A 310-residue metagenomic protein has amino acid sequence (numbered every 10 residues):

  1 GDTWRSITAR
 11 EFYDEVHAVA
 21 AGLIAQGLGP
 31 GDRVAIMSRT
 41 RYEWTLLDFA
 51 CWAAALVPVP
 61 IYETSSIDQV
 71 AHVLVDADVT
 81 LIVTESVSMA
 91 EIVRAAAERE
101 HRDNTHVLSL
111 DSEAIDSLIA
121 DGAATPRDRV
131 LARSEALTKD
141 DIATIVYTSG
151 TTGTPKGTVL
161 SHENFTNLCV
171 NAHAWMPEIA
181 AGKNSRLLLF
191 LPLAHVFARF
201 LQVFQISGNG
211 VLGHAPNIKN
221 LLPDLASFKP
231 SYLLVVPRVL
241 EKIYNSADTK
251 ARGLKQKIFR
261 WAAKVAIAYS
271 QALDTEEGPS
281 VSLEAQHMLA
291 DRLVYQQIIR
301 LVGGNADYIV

Functional and structural regions predicted by a protein language model:
G1-F49, S66-A71, H162-E163: Conserved AMP-binding/adenylate-forming core of the ANL superfamily
S6-R10, A143-C169: Conserved AMP-binding A3 loop
Q26, A53-A120, A132: Structural core segment of the AMP-binding/adenylate-forming
V34, C51, I82, I142 (+4 more regions): Conserved S/T- and glycine-rich ATP-binding loop of Class I adenylate-forming
A35-M37, W44, D48, W52-V83 (+2 more regions): Short beta-strand->loop structural element characteristic of the AMP-binding/adenylate-forming
S38-R41, Y62, F190-H195: Conserved AMP-binding
A124-Y147, T154, A180-R186: Conserved pre-ATP/AMP-binding loop-to-beta segment of ANL
T166-R186, L193-Q297, L301, N305: Conserved AMP-binding/adenylation subdomain of ANL enzymes
